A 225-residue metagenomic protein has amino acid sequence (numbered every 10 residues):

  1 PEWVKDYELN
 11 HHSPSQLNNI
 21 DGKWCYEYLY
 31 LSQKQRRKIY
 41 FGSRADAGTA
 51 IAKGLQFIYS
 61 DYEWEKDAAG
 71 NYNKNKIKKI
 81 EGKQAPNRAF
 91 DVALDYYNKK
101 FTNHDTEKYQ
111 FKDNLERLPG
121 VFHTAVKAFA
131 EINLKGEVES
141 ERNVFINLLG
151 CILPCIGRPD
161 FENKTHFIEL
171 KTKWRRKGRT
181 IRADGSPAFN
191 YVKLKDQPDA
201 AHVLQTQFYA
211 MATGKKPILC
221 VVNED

Functional and structural regions predicted by a protein language model:
P1-P159, N163: Metal-dependent nuclease catalytic cores that hydrolyze phosphodiester bonds in DNA/RNA, characterized by
E137-D225: Mg2+/Mn2+-dependent nuclease catalytic core
